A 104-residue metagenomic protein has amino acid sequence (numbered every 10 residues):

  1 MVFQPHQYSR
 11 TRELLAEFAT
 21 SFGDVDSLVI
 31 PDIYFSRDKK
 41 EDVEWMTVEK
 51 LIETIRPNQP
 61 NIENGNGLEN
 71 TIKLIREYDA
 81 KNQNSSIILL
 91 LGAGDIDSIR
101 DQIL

Functional and structural regions predicted by a protein language model:
M1-L104: ATP-dependent carboxylate-amine ligase
